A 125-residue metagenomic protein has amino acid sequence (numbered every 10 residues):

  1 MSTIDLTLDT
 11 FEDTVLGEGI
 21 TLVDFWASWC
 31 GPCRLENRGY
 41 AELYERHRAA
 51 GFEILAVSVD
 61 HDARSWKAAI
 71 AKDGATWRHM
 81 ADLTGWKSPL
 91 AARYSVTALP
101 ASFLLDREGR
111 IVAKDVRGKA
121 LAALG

Functional and structural regions predicted by a protein language model:
M1-V23, S28, R38-A41, E45 (+3 more regions): Proteins that catalyze or organize thiol-disulfide redox chemistry and the adjacent proteostasis machinery handling
S2, E53, T76-R78: Conserved beta-strand segments of alpha/beta enzyme cores
D5-L8, V59, A98: Conserved strand-loop elements at the edges of beta-sheets that form or border functional pockets
L22-V23, I54, S102: Hydrophobic beta-strand anchors of alpha/beta hydrolase catalytic cores
F25, V57-V59, D82: Active-site-proximal beta-strand/loop segments in catalytic clefts of secreted hydrolases
C30-C33: Hydrophobic heptad-repeat coiled-coil signature
L35-D73, W86-A91: Structural microenvironment flanking redox-active thiols in thiol-disulfide oxidoreductases
K67-F103, R107-E108: Short, internal strand/loop/helix patches that form the active-site neighborhood or redox-interaction surface
